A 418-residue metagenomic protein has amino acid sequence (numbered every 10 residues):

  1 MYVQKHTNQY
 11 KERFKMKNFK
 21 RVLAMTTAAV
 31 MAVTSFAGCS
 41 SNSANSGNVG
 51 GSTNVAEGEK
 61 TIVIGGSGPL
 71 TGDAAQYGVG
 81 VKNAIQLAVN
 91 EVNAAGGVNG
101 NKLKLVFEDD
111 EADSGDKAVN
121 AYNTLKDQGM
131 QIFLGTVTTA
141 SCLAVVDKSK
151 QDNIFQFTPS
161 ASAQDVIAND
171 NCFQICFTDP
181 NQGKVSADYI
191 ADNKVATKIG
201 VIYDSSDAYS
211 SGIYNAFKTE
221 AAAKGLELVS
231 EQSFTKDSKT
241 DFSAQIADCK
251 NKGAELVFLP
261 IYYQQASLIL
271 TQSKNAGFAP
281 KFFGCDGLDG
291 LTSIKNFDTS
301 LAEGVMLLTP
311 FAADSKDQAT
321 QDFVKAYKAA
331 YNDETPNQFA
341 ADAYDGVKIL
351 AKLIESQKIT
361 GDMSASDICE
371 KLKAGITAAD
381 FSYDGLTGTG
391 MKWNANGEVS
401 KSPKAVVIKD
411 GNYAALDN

Functional and structural regions predicted by a protein language model:
M1-V63, A94, D127, L416-N418: Short, low-complexity disordered leader/linker segments with a strong preference for bacterial N-terminal type II
S46-G51, V55, Q76-V81, A95-V166 (+3 more regions): Beta-alpha junction/loop-to-helix N-cap segments that form part of ligand/metal-binding clefts
V55-Q86, E108-G115, V137-T138, I202-S211 (+2 more regions): Extracytoplasmic "Venus flytrap"
E57-E59, K82-L105, A222-E227: Signal peptide-proximal N-terminal region of secreted/periplasmic/extracellular or secretory-lumen proteins
L125-V137, F157-P159, G200-Y203, G253-Y263 (+3 more regions): Periplasmic-binding protein-like
C172-S233, L256: An alpha-beta-alpha
L270-Y344, Y413-A415: Extracellular/periplasmic periplasmic-binding protein-like sensory domains
A330-N337, A351-Y413: Segments of small-molecule ligand-sensing domains
